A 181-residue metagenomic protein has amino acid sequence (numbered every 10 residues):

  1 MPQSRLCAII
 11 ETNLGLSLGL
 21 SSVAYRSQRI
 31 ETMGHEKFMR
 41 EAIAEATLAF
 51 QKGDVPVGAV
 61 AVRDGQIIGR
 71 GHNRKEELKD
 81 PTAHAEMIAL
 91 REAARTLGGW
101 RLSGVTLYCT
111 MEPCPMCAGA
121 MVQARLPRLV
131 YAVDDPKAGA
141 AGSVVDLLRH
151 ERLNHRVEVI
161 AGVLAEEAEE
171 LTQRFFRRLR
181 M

Functional and structural regions predicted by a protein language model:
I9-N13, S21-A49, P113-M181: Zinc-dependent deaminase
V57-V62: Short beta-strand scaffold segments in enzyme catalytic cores
E77-M87: A short, polar/charged loop-to-alpha-helix boundary motif
L90-A120: Helix-adjacent hinge/juxtasegments
